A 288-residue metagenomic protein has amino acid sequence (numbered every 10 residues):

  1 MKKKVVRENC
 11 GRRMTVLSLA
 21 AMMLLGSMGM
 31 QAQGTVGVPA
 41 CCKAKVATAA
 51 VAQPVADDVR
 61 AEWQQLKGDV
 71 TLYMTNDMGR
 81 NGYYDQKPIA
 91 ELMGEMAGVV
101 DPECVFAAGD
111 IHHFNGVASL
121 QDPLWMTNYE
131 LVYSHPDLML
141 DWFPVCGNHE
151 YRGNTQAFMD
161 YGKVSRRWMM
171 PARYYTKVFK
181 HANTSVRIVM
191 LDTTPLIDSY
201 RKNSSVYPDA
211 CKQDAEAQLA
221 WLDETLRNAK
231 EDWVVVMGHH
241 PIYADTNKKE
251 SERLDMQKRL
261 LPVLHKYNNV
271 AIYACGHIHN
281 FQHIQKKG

Functional and structural regions predicted by a protein language model:
K3-S18: Bacterial N-terminal signal peptides that target proteins for export
S18-S27: Bacterial N-terminal signal peptides
V36-P123, E216: N-terminal active-site segment of His-dependent metallophosphoesterases
P54-D58, H113-V234, N247-I272, I278-G288: Extended active-site neighborhood of metal-dependent phosphoesterases/phosphodiesterases
L72-M74, V105-A107, P144, V236 (+1 more regions): Residue-level marker for buried hydrophobic side chains located in beta-strands that build the well-ordered beta-sheet
I242: Active-site-proximal loop/turn and secondary-structure-junction residues that shape catalytic pockets, frequently
